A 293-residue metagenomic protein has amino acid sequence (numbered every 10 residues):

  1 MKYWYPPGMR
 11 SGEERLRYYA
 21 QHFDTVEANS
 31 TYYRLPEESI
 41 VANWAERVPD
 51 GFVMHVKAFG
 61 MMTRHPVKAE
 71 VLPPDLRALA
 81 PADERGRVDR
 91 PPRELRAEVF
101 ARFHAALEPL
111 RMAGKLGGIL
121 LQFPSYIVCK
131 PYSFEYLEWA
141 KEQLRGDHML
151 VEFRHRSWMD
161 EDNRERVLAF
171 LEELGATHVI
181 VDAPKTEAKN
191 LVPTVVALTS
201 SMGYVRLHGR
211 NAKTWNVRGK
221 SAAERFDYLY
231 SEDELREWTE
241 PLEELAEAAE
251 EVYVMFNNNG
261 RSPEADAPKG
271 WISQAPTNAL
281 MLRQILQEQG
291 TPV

Functional and structural regions predicted by a protein language model:
M1-V293: Residues lining hydrophobic/aromatic ligand-binding pockets adjacent to catalytic sites
